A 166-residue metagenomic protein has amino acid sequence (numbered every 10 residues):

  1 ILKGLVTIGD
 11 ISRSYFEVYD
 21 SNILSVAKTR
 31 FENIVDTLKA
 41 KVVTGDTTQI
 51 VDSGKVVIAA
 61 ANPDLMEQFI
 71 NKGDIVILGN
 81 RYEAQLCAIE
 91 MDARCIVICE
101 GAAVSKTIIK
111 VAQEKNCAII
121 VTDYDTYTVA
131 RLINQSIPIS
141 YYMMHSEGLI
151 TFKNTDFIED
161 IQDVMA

Functional and structural regions predicted by a protein language model:
L2-V18, A166: Short beta->alpha transition motifs characteristic of CBS
R13-T29: Acidic/polar short surface loop at catalytic or gating sites that assists cofactor/ion binding and chemistry
V18-S21, T37, S136: Conserved, well-folded catalytic cores of nucleic-acid-processing and energy-transducing macromolecular machines
S25-Q85: Gly/Thr-rich phosphate-binding loop signature of adenosyl cofactor/nucleotide-binding cores
V56, Q135-V164: Bateman/CBS regulatory modules and CBS-like beta-alpha motifs in cytosolic regions of diverse proteins
I58-M143: Feature captures the catalytic cores and cofactor-binding loops of soluble hydro-lyases/lyases that act on carboxylate
A61-P63, F157, A166: C-terminal output/effector regions of signal-responsive regulators
